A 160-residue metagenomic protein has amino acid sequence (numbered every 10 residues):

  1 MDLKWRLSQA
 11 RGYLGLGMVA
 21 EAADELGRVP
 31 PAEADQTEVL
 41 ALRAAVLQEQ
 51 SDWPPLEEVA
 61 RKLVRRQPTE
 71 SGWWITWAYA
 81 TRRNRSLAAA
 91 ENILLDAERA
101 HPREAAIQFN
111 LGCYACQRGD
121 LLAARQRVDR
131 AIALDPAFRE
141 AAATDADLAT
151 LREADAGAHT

Functional and structural regions predicted by a protein language model:
D2-A32, A41-D52: Alpha-helical segment of the N-proximal tetratricopeptide repeat
K4, S8, L42, T76 (+2 more regions): "A position-specific structural signal for the A-helix of alpha-solenoid helical repeats
R11, A45, Y79, C113-Y114: Residue-level recognition of tetratricopeptide repeat
G15-L16, E49, R83, Q117 (+1 more regions): Register position in tetratricopeptide repeats
P30-P31, V64-R65, E98, I132 (+1 more regions): A conserved position within tetratricopeptide repeats
E38-A106: Alpha-helical adaptor scaffolds
C116, L121-E140: TPR/TPR-like (Sel1-like) alpha-helical repeat modules
A137-T160: Terminal, low-structured helical/coil segments at or just beyond the last alpha-helical repeat
